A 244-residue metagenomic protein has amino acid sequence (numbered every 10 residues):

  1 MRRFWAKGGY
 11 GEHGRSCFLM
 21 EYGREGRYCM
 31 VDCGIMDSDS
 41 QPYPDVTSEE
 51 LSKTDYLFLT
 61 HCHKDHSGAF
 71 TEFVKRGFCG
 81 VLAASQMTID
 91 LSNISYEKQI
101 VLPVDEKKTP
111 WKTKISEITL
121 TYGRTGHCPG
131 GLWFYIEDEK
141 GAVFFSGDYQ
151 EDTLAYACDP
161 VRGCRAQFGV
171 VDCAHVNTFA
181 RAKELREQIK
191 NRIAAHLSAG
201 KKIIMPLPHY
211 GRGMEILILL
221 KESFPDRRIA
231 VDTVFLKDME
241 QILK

Functional and structural regions predicted by a protein language model:
R2-F58, H63-E222, R228: His/Asp/Glu-rich metal-coordinating catalytic cores of metallo-dependent phosphodiesterases/hydrolases acting on
G211-R212, V231-L243: Short, conserved secondary-structure transition motifs
